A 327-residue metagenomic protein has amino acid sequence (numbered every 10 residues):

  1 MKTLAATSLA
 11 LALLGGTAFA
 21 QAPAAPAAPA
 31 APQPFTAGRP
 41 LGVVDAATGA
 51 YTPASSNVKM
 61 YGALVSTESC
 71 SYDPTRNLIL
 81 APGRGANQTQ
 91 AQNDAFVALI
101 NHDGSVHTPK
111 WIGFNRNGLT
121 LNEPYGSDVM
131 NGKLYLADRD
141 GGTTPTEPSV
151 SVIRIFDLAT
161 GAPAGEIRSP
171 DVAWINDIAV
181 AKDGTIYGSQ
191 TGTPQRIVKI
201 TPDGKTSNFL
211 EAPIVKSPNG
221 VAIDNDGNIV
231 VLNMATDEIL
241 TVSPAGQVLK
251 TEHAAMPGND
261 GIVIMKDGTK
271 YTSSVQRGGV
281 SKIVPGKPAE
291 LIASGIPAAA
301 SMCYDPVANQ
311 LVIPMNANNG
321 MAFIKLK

Functional and structural regions predicted by a protein language model:
P40-T67: A short helix->beta-strand "capping" segment at the edge of beta-propeller domains
A54-N57, T120, G141, E147-K182: Asp-box/WD-like beta-propeller blade repeats and closely related beta-sheet repeat scaffolds
A54-Y61, V106-G118, A162-R168, K205-A212 (+2 more regions): A short beta-strand motif characteristic of beta-propeller blades
A63-N77, N87, Q92-D94, F114-K133 (+7 more regions): Beta-rich, blade/repeat-based domains predominating in secreted/periplasmic proteins but also intracellular
A81-P109: Beta-propeller domains
R84-G85, R139-G141, P148, T191-T193 (+4 more regions): Short loop/turn segments immediately following the C-termini of beta-strands
N93-A98, S151-R154, R196-V198, E238-L240 (+2 more regions): A short loop-to-beta-strand structural motif that recurs across blades of beta-propeller domains
I100-S105, D157-A162, I200-K205, S243-Q247 (+2 more regions): Short loop/turn segments that connect beta-strands within beta-propeller blades
